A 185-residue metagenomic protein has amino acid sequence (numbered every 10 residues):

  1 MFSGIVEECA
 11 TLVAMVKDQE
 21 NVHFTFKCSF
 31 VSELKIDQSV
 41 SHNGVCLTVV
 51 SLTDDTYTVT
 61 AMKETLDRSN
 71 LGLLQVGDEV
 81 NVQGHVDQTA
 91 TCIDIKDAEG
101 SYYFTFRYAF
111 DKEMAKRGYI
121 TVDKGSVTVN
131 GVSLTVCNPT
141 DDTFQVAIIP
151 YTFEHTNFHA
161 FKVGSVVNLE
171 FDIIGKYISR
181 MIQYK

Functional and structural regions predicted by a protein language model:
M1-K185: Conserved loop->alpha-helix
